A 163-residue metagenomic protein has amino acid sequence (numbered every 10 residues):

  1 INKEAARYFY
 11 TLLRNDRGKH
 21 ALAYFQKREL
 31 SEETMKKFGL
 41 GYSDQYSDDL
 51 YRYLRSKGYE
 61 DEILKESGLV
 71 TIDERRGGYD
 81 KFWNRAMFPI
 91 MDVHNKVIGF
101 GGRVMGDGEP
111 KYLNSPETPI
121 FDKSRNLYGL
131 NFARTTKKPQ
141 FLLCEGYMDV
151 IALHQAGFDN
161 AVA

Functional and structural regions predicted by a protein language model:
I1-A5, A23, D44-A163: Phosphate-handling DNA/RNA-contact segment within nucleic-acid enzymes
N2-K36: Non-catalytic interaction/clamp surfaces of large macromolecular machines
L13-R14, F38-S43, Y79: Conserved short loop/turn motifs at secondary-structure junctions
R28-G41, D159-A163: Short, well-structured beta-strand/strand-turn elements
